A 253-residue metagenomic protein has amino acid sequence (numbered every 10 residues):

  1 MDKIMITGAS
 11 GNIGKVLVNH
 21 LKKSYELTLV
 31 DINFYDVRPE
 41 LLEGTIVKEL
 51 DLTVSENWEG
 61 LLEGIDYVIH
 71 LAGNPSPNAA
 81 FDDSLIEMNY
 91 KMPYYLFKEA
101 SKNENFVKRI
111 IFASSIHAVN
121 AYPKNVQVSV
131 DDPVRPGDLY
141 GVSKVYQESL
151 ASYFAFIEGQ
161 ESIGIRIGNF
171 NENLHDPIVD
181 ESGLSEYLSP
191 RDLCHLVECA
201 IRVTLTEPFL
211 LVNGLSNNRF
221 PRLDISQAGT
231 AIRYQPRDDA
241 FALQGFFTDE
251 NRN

Functional and structural regions predicted by a protein language model:
I4-S24: N-terminal Rossmann NAD(P)H-binding glycine-rich loop of SDR-like oxidoreductase domains
T45, L50-M88: NAD(P)H-binding glycine-rich loop region in Rossmannoid oxidoreductase-like domains and their noncatalytic homologs
A80-I110: NAD(P)-cofactor binding segment of oxidoreductase domains
S114-R135: Active-site "gating" loop of Rossmann-like NAD(P)-dependent oxidoreductase/epimerase domains
D132, L139-Y146: Active-site helix of classical SDR
E148-N173: Conserved beta-loop-beta element that borders a ligand/cofactor-binding pocket
I167-N173, Y187-F209: Alpha-helical substrate-binding/gating segment
L210-Q235, E250-N253: Conserved C-terminal active-site "lid" loop/helix of NAD(P)H-dependent oxidoreductases that clamps the redox cofactor
